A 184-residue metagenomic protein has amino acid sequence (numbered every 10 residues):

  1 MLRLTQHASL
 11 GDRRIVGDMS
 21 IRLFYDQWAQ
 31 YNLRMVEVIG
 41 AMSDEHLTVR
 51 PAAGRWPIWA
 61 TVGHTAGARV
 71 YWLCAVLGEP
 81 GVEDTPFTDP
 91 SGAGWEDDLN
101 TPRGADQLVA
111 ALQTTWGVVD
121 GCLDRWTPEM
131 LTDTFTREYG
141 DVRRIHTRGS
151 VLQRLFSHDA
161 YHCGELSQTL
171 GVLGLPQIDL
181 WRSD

Functional and structural regions predicted by a protein language model:
T5, G11, Y25-I39, E45-G94 (+1 more regions): Short, contiguous alpha-helical
S9-D18: Short, Lys/Arg-enriched N-terminal segments with co-localized hydrophobic residues within the first ~10-30 amino acids
S20-R22: N-terminal leader segment of winged-helix/HTH proteins
G94-T136, S150-H158: Acidic/histidine-rich alpha-helical segments that form the ligand environment of transition-metal centers
